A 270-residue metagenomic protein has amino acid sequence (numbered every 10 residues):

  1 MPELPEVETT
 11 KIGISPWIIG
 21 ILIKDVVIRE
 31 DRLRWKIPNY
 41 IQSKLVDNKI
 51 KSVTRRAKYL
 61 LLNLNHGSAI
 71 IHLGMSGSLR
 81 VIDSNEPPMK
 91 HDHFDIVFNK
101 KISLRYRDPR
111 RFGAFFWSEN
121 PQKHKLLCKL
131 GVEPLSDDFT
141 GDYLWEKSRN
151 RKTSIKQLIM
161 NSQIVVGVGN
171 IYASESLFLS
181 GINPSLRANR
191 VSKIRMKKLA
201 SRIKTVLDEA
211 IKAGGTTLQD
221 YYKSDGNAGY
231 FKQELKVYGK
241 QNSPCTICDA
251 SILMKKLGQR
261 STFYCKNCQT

Functional and structural regions predicted by a protein language model:
M1-G113, P244, R260-T270: A cross-family signal for N-terminal binding/gating loops and helix N-caps that shape access to the active site
M1-L4, P134, D138, S192-A200: Generic detection of long, well-ordered alpha-helical segments
G20, D47, G131-V132, G181: Glycine-centered secondary-structure boundary/capping sites
L22-Y40, T54, I70, Y143-T270: Basic, nucleic-acid-binding surfaces and adjacent catalytic neighborhoods in DNA/RNA-processing proteins
H66-G167, Y172-L179: Phosphate/anion-contacting hairpin/loop surfaces
